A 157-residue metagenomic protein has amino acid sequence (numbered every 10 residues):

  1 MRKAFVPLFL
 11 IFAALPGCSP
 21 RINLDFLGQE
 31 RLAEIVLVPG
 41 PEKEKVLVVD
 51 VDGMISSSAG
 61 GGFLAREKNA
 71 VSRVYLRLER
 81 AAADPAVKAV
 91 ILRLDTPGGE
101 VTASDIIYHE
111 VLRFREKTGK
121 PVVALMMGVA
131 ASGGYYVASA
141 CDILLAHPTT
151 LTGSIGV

Functional and structural regions predicted by a protein language model:
M1-R2, S19: N-terminal hydrophobic targeting signals that begin at the initiator methionine
R2-L8, T150: Sec-dependent signal peptide recognition, specifically the positively charged N-region followed immediately by
A14-G17: C-terminal motif of bacterial Sec signal peptides marking the signal peptidase cleavage site
S19-T118, V129-V157: Small-residue-centered hinge/linker elements
